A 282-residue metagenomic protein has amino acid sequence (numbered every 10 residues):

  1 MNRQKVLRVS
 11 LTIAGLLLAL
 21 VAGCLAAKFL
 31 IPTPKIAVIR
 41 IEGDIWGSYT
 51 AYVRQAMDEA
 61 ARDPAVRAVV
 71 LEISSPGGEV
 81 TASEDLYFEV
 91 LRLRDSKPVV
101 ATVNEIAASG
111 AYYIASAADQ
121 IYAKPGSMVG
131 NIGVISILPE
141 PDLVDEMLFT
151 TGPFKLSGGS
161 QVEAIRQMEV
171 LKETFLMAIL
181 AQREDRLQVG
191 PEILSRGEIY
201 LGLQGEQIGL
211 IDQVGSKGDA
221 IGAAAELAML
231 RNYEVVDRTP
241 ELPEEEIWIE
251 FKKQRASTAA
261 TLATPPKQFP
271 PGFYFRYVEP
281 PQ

Functional and structural regions predicted by a protein language model:
N2-S96, Y112-D185, R238-Q282: Small-residue-centered hinge/linker elements
S74, V103, E163, E192-I193 (+1 more regions): Conserved short-loop catalytic and cofactor-binding motifs
V99, I121-Y122, I211-V214: Short, well-ordered beta-strand core segments
V100-A108, I193-G197: Glycine-rich beta-to-alpha transition loops that act as phosphate-gripper elements at the mouths of alpha/beta enzyme
A107, K124-M128, S216-G218: Beta->alpha turn/N-cap motifs
S109-Y112, I221: Short, well-ordered alpha-helical microsegments
T174-G222: Flexible, glycine-rich surface segments
A223-I247: C-terminal intrinsically disordered, low-complexity extensions immediately downstream of enzyme catalytic cores
